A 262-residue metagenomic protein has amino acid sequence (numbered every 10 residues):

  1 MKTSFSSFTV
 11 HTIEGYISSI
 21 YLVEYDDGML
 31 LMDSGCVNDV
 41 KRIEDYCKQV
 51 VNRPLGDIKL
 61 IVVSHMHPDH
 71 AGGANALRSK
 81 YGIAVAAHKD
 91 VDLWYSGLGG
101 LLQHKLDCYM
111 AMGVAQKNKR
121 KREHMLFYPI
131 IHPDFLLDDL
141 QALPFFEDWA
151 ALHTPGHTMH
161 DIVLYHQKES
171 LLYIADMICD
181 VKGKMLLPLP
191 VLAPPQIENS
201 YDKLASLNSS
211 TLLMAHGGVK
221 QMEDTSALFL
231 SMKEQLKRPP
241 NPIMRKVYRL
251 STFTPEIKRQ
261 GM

Functional and structural regions predicted by a protein language model:
M1, R122-W149: Short, conserved active-site entrance elements at the starts or edges of catalytic domains
M1-V50, V163-M177: Conserved beta-strand hairpin/beta-sheet module of binuclear metal-dependent hydrolase folds, prominently
S7-T12, I61-S64, W149-H153, P188-L192: Short, flexible loop segments at the rims of nucleotide/cofactor-binding pockets, characterized by
L30-M32, V62, V85, L171-Y173 (+1 more regions): Residue-level marker for buried hydrophobic side chains located in beta-strands that build the well-ordered beta-sheet
C36-N38, F127, A150-S231, Q235-L236: Metallo-beta-lactamase
N38-V40, K48-F135, E234-P239: Active-site HxH/HxHxD metal-binding segment of metal-dependent hydrolases
D57-K59, G72-R78, Q141, L152 (+3 more regions): Soluble, non-transmembrane catalytic domains of enzymes that act on hydrophobic metabolites at membranes
P242-M262: C-terminal regulatory/interaction regions
